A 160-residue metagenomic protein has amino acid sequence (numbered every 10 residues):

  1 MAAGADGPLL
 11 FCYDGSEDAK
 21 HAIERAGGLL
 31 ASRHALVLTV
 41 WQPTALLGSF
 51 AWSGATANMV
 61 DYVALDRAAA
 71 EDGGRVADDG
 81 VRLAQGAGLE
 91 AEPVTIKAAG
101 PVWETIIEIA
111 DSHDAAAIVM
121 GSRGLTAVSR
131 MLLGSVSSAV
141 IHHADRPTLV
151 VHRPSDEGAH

Functional and structural regions predicted by a protein language model:
M1-G4, D79-I118, D156-H160: Structural beta-alpha unit
A2-D6, W103, A117-A139, H143 (+2 more regions): Glycine-rich, Arg-bearing micro-motifs that act as flexible, cationic patches
A2-V60, L89: Small/aliphatic-rich secondary-structure junction motif
R25, D72-G80, T105: Short, solvent-exposed amphipathic alpha-helices that sit in or adjacent to ligand/effector-binding or catalytic
G28, D111-S112, H142: Solvent-exposed polar/charged
L36-L38, E92-I96, L149: General small-molecule cofactor/ligand-binding pocket signal
S53-T56, A110-S112, V136-S137: Short, hinge-like loop/turn segments at secondary-structure boundaries
N58-R75: A short acidic, glycine-rich active-site loop that binds or catalyzes chemistry on phosphate/adenosine moieties
